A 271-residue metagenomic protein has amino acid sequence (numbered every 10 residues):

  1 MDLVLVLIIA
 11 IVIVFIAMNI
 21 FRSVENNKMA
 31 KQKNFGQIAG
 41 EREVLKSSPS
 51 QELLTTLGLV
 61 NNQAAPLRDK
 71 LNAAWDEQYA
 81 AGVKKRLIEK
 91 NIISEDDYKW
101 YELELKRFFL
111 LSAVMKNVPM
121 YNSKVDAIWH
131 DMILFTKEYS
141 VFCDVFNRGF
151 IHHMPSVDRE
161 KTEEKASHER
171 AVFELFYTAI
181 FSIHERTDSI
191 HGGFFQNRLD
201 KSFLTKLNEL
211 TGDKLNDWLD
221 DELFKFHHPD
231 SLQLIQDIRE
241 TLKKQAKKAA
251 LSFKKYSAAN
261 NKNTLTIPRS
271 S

Functional and structural regions predicted by a protein language model:
D2-S271: Acidic, Ser/Thr/Pro-rich intrinsically disordered cytosolic tails and loops of eukaryotic transmembrane proteins
